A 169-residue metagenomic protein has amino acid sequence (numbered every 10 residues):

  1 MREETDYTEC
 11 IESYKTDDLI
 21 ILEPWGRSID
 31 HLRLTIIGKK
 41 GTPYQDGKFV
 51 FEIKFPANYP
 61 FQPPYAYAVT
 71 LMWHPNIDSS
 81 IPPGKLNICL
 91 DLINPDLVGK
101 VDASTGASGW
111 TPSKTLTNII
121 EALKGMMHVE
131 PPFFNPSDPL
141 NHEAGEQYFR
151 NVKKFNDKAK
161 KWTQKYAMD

Functional and structural regions predicted by a protein language model:
M1-C10, Y65-D169: Domain-scale recognition of soluble eukaryotic interaction modules
M1-I29: N-terminal leader/pro-regions and domain N-caps
E23-G26, G41, A107-K114: Conserved, non-catalytic sequence blocks in retroelement Pol enzymes and Pol-derived host proteins
R27-H31, D46-K48, K85: A general secondary-structure signal for short beta-strands and their flanking turns/coil in non-transmembrane regions
G41-Q45, N58-P60: Short glycine/serine/proline-enriched coil/turn segments at secondary-structure junctions
K54-P60, L123: Proline-anchored loop/turn motifs at beta-strand termini and strand-loop-strand connectors
